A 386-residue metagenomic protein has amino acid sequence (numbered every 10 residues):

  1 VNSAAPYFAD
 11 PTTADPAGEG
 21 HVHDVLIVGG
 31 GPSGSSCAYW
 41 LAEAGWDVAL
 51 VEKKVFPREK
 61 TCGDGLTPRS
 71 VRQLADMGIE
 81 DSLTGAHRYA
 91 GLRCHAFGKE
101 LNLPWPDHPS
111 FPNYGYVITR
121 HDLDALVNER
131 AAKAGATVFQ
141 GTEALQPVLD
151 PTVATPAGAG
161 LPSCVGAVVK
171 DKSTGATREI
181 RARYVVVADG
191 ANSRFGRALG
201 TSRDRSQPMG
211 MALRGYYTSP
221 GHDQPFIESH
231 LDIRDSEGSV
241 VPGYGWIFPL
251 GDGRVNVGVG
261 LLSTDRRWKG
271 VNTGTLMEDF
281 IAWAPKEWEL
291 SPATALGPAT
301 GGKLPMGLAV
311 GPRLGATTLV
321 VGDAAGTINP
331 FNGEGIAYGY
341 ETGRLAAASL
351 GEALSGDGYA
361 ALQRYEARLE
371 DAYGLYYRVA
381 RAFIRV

Functional and structural regions predicted by a protein language model:
V1-V25, W40-A44: Extreme N-terminal leader/targeting segments of oxidoreductases
G30-G31: Glycine-rich Rossmann-fold phosphate-binding loop(s) that bind the pyrophosphate of adenine dinucleotide cofactors
A42-C62: Glycine-rich FAD pyrophosphate-binding loop
V55-A75: Conserved N-terminal glycine-rich FAD pyrophosphate-binding loop of Rossmann-like flavoproteins
V71, D76-A125: A conserved beta-strand/loop capping segment in the N-terminal third of enzymes that catalyze redox or closely related
R130-W288, P292: Predominantly flavin-linked oxidoreductase catalytic cores and closely associated redox partners
D265-L350: FAD/FMN-dependent oxidoreductases across multiple families
A348-V386: C-terminal helical "tail/cap" subdomain of flavin- and related membrane-associated enzymes
